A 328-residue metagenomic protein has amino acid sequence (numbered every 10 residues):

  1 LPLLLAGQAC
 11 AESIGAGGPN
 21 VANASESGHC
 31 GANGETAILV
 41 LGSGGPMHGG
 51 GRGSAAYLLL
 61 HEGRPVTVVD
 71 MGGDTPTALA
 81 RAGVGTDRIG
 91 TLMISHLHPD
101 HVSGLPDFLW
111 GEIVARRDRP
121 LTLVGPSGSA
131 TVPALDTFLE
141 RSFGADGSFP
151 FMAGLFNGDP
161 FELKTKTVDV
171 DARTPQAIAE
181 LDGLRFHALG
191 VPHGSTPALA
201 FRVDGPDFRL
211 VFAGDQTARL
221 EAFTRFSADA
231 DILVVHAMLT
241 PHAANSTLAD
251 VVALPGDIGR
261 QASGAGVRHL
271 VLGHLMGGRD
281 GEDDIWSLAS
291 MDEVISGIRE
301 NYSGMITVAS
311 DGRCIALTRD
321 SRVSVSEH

Functional and structural regions predicted by a protein language model:
L1-E12: N-terminal export signals
P2-L3, L39, L270: Intrinsic-disorder/low-complexity peptide segments enriched for small residues
A11-L210, A289, I295-R322: Binuclear metal-dependent hydrolase catalytic cores
A200, D207-R209, T217-R313: Cap/insert and terminal regions of metallo-dependent hydrolase folds
S324-H328: A polyampholytic, Gly/Pro-enriched intrinsically disordered region
